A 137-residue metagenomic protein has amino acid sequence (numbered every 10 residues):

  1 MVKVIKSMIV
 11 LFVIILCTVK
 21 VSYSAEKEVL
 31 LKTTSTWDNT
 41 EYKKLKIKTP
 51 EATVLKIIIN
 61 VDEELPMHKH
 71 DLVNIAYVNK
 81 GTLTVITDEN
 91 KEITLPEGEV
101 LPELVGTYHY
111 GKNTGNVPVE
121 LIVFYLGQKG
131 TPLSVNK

Functional and structural regions predicted by a protein language model:
V4-M8, I14-T53, I86, T94 (+2 more regions): A short, N-terminal "cap"/entry segment at the start of jelly-roll beta-barrel domains of the cupin/DSBH fold
P50, D62-I75: A short beta-loop-beta micro-motif enriched in histidine and acidic residues
I59, E89-G106: Short acidic-glycine-tyrosine-enriched beta hairpin
E64-H70, T87, K112-T114: Short histidine-centered beta-strand/loop micro-motifs that create catalytic or ligand/metal-coordination sites
E64-L65, G81-I86, V100: Short beta-strand segments in beta-sandwich/barrel cores
L72-E89: Glycine- and acidic-residue-biased ligand/ion/polar-headgroup-sensing regions
G106-T131: Ligand-binding loop in jelly-roll beta-barrel domains
